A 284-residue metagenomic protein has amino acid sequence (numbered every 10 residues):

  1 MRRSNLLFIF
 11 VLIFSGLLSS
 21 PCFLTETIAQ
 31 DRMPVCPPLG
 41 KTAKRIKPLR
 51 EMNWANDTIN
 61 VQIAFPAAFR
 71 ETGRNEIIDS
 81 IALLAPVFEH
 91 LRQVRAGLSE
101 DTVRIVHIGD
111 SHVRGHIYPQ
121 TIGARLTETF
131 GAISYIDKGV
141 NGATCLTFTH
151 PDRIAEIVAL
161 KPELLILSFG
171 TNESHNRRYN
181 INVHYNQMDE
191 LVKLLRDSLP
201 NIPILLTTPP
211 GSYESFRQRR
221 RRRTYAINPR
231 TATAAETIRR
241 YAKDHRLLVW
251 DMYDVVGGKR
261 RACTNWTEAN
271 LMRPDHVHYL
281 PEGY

Functional and structural regions predicted by a protein language model:
M1-I108, H112-A132, D152, E156-K161: N-terminal secretory targeting modules
D79-Q93, L146-A159, N186-L194, A232-E236 (+1 more regions): Alpha-helical scaffolding within the catalytic cores of extracellular/periplasmic polymer-degrading hydrolases
T102-I202: Conserved SGNH/GDSL esterase-like catalytic core that processes O-acyl groups on lipids and polysaccharides
I108-H112, T208, L280: Ser/Thr-glycine-rich phosphate-binding loops at phosphate-binding pockets of nucleotides, nucleotide cofactors
I136, L205, L248-W250: Hydrophobic/aromatic beta-strand patches that form the interior of the parallel beta-sheet core in alpha/beta enzyme
G139-N141, T208, Y253: Residues at the C-termini of beta-strands that transition into short coil/loop
E156, T171-D189, N201, L206-E236 (+1 more regions): Serine-dependent acyl-ester chemistry module
G211-Y284: Catalytic His-Asp segment of secreted/periplasmic serine-dependent ester chemistry enzymes
